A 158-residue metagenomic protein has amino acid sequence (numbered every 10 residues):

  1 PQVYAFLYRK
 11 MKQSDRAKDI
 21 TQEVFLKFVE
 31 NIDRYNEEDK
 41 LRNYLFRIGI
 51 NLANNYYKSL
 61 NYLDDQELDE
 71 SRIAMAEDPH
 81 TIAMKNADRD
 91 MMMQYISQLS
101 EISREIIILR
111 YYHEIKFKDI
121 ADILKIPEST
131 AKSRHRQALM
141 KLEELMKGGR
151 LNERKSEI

Functional and structural regions predicted by a protein language model:
P1-S14, N31, I96, L145-G148: Amphipathic, Lys/Arg- and hydrophobic-enriched alpha-helical face
A5, D19-L26, D39-N51: Structural recognition of an alpha-helix C-terminal capping motif at a helix-to-coil junction
K12, E67, D122-K125, L139-I158: C-terminal edge and immediately downstream basic/flexible tail or linker adjoining helix-turn-helix-like DNA-binding
K12-S14, E23-K40: Sigma70-family region 2
Q13, K116, K125-T130: Helix-turn-helix DNA-binding motif, specifically the short coil turn and the N-cap/start of the second
D33-E37, R47-Q66, K85, Q137: Arg/Lys-rich amphipathic alpha helix in sigma70-family domain 2
N55, Y62-R89, Q94: Internal acidic/polar
I106-R110: A short pre-motif secondary-structure segment
